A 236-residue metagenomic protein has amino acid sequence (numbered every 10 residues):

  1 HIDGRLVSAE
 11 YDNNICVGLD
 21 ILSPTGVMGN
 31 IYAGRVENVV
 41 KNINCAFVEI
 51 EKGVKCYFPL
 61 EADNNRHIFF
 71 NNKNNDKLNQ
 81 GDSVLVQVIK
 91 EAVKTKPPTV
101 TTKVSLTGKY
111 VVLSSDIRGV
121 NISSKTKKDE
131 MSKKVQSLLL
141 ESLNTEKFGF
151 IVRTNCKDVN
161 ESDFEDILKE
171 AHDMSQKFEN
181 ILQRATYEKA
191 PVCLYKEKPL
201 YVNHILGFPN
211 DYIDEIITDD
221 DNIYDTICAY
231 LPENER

Functional and structural regions predicted by a protein language model:
H1-G26, N30-V36, I43-N44, K77-R236: OB-fold/S1-family RNA-binding modules
N38-V40, E51: Nucleic acid-processing catalytic cores of prokaryotic defense/repair systems
V54-I68: A short macromolecule-binding patch
F69-N74: Short alpha-helix capping/helix-loop boundary micro-motifs
